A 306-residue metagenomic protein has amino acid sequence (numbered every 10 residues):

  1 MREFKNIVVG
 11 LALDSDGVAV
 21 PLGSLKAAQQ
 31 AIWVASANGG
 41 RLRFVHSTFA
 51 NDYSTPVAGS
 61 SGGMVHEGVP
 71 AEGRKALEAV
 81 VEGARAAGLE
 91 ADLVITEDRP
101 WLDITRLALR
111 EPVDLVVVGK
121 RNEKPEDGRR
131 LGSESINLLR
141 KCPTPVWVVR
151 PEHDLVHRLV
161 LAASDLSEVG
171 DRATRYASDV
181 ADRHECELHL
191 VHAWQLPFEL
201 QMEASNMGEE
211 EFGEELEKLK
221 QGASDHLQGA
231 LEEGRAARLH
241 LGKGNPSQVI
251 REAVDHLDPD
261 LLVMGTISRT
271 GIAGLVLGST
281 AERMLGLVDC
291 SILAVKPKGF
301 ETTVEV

Functional and structural regions predicted by a protein language model:
M1-E3, F49, V57-S60, M64-V65 (+6 more regions): Structural beta-alpha unit
R2-S61, L159-E209, G213, E232 (+2 more regions): Small/aliphatic-rich secondary-structure junction motif
D16, G62-K75, G208-G222: A short acidic, glycine-rich active-site loop that binds or catalyzes chemistry on phosphate/adenosine moieties
A19-V20, V118-N137, H157, L261-L287 (+1 more regions): Glycine-rich, Arg-bearing micro-motifs that act as flexible, cationic patches
R43-V45, D92-T96, W147, H189-V191 (+2 more regions): General small-molecule cofactor/ligand-binding pocket signal
T55, G128-R129, A173, L200-A204 (+3 more regions): Short, well-ordered secondary-structure micro-motifs
V117-K120, P145-P151, I292-K296: Short beta-strand elements of ligand-binding domains
L131-E152: Short, structured interface segments
